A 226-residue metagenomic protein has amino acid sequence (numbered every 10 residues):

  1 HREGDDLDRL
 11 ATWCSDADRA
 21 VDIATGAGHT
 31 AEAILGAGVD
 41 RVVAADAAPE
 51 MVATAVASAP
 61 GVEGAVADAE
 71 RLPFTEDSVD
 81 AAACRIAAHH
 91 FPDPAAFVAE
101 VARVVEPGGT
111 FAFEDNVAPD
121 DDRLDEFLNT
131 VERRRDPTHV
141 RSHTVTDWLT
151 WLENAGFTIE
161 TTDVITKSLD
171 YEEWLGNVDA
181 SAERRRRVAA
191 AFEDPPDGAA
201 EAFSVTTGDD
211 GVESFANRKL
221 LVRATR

Functional and structural regions predicted by a protein language model:
H1-D18: Conserved alpha-helix/loop element of class I SAM-dependent methyltransferases that forms part of the SAM/SAH-binding
V21-R71: Class I SAM-dependent methyltransferase SAM/SAH-binding core
A83: A conserved beta-strand element that flanks and buttresses the S-adenosyl-L-methionine
H89-H90: A short His-aromatic
A95-T110: A short glycine-rich, Lys/Arg-flanked "PGG" loop and its adjoining helix->strand segment in the class I
A112-R134: Conserved class I S-adenosyl-L-methionine
V140-G156: Short alpha-helix
A155, I159-R226: Conserved Class I S-adenosyl-L-methionine
